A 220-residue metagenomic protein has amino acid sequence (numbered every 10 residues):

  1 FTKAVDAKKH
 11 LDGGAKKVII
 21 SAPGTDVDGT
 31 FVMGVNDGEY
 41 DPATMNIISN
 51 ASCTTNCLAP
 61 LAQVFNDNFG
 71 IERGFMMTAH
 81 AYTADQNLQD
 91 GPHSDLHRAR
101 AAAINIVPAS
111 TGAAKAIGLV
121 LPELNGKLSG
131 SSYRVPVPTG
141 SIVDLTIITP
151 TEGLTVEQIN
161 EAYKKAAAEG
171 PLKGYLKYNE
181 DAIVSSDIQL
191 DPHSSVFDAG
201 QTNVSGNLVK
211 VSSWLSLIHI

Functional and structural regions predicted by a protein language model:
F1-A99, N203: N-terminal Rossmann-like NAD(P) cofactor-binding subdomain of oxidoreductases, focused on the glycine-rich
A51-S52, I106-P108, L215: Hydrophobic alpha-helical scaffolding
G70-R73, T78-V209: C-terminal substrate-binding/catalytic lobe of Rossmann-fold NAD(P)-dependent oxidoreductases
I218-I220: Conserved small/polar residues in nucleotide/adenosyl-binding loops
